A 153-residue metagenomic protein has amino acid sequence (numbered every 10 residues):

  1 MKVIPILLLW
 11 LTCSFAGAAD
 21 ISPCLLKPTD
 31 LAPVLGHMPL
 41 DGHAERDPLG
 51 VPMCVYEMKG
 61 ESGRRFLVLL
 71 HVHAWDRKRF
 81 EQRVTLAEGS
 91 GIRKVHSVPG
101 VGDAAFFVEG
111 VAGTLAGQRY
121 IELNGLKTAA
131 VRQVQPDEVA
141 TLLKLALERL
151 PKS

Functional and structural regions predicted by a protein language model:
I4-S14: Bacterial N-terminal signal peptides
L7, D20, T128: Generic anion/oxyanion-binding catalytic loop in active/binding sites
S14-G17, Q82: N-terminal cationic amphipathic segment used for targeting or macromolecule association
A16-V55, V95, V134-S153: N-terminal "mature-domain start" segment
T29, W75-G89, L126-A140: Hydrophobic transmembrane alpha-helix bundles
V34-V108: Short, solvent-exposed recognition patches
I92-S153: A short, solvent-exposed beta-edge/loop patch
